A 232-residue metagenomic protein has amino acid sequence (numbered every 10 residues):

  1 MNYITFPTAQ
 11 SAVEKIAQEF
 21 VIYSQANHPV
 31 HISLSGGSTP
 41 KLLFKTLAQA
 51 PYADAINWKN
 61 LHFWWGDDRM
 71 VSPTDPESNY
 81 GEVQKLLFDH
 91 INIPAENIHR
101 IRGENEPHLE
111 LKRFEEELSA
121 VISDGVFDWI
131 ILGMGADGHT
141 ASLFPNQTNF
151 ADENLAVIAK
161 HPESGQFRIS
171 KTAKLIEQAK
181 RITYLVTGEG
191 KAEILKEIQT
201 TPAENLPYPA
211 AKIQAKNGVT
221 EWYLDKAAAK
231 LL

Functional and structural regions predicted by a protein language model:
M1-I32: N-terminal glycine-/serine-/threonine-rich phosphate-binding loop
A26-P51: Glycine-rich N-terminal segment of FAD-binding domains in flavoprotein oxidoreductases, spanning the beta-loop-helix
L34-T39, L132-A136, T187: Glycine-rich beta-strand-to-loop/alpha-helix junction loops that act as flexible
T46-I56, G81, P145-E153, T201: A glycine- and small-aliphatic-rich helix-loop capping segment at beta-alpha/alpha-beta transitions that lines
I56-D128: Ligand-binding beta-strand-loop-alpha-helix segment within the catalytic cores of soluble metabolic enzymes
L111-K112, A141-N146, I194-I198: A short secondary-structure junction signal
I130-K174: Class I SAM-dependent methyltransferase SAM-binding "motif I" and its flanking Rossmann-like core
K180-L232: ATP/nucleoside-binding phosphotransfer catalytic cores, i.e., glycine-rich phosphate-binding loops
